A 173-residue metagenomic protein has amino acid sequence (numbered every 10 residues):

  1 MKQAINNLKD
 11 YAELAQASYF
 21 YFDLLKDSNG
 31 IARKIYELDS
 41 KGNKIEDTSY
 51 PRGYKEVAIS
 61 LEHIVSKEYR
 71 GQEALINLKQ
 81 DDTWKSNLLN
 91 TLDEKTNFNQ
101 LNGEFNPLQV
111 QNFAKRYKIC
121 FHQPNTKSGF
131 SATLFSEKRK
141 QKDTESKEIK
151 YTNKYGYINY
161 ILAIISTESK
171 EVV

Functional and structural regions predicted by a protein language model:
M1-V173: Non-catalytic, mobile gating and regulatory segments of ester bond hydrolases
